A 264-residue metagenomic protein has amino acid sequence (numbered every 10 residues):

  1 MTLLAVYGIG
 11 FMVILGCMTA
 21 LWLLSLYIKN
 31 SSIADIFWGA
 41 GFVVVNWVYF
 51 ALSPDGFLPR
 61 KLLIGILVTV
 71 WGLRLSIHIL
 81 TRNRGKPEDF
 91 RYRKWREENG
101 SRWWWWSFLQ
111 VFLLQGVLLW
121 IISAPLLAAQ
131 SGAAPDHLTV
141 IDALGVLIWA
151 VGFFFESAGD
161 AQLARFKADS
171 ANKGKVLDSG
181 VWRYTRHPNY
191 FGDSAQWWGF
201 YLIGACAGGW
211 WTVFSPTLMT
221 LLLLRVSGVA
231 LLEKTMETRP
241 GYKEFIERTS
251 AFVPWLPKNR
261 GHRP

Functional and structural regions predicted by a protein language model:
M1-L3, L23-Y27, V176-L177: Short juxtamembrane and helix-loop transition motifs at transmembrane-helix boundaries in membrane proteins
L3-Y7, F11, S101-L109, D142: Hydrophobic, aromatic-rich alpha-helical transmembrane segments and their membrane-interface anchor motifs
V6-M18, G41-L75, I79, L114-Q162 (+1 more regions): Hydrophobic transmembrane alpha-helices
T19-N30, I77-R82: C-terminal ends of transmembrane helices
L26-I33, D55-P59: Helix-loop junctions on the outward
Y27, W95-E98, L163-S170: Membrane-interfacial helix termini and the short, flexible loops that connect transmembrane helices in multi-pass
I33-V43, P87-Q110, K175-W182, A251: Juxtamembrane helix-capping/reentrant segments at transmembrane boundaries
L75-Y92: Active-site neighborhood of divalent metal-dependent phosphoester bond hydrolases
